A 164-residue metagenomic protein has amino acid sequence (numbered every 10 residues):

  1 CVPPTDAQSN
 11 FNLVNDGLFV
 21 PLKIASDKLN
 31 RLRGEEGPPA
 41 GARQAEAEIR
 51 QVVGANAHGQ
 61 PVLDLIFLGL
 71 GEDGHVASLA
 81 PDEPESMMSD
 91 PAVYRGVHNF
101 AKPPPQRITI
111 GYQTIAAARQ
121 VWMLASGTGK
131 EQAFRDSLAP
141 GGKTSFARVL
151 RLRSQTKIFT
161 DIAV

Functional and structural regions predicted by a protein language model:
C1-L65: Ligand-binding beta-strand-loop-alpha-helix segment within the catalytic cores of soluble metabolic enzymes
L22-K23, S86-M88, Q113-A118, L150-S154: Short, conserved loop/helix-junction motifs that constitute active-site signature segments in enzyme catalytic cores
L32-R33, L65-L70, M123-S126, F159: Short beta-strand segments
A42-R43, V76-D82, A133-S137: A short secondary-structure junction signal
Q51-H58, I110-Q113, F146-R148: A generic local secondary-structure boundary/capping motif
I66-Q113: Class I SAM-dependent methyltransferase SAM-binding "motif I" and its flanking Rossmann-like core
A117-V164: ATP/nucleoside-binding phosphotransfer catalytic cores, i.e., glycine-rich phosphate-binding loops
